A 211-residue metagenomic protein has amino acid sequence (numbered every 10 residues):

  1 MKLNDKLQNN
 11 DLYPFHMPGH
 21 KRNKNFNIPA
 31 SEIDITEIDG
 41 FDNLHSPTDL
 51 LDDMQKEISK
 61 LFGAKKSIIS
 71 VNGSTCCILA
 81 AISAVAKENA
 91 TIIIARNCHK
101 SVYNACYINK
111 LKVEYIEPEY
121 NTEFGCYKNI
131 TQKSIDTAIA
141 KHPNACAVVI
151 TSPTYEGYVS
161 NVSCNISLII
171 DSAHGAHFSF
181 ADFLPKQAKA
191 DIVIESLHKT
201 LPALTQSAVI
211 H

Functional and structural regions predicted by a protein language model:
M1-D49: N-terminal "arm"/small-domain region of PLP-dependent enzymes with the aminotransferase-like
K2-Q8, K24-F26, K60-A64, S74-H211: Conserved PLP-enzyme active-site core in the AAT-like
A30-S74, N97: Conserved N-terminal alpha-helix of the aminotransferase class I/II PLP-enzyme fold
